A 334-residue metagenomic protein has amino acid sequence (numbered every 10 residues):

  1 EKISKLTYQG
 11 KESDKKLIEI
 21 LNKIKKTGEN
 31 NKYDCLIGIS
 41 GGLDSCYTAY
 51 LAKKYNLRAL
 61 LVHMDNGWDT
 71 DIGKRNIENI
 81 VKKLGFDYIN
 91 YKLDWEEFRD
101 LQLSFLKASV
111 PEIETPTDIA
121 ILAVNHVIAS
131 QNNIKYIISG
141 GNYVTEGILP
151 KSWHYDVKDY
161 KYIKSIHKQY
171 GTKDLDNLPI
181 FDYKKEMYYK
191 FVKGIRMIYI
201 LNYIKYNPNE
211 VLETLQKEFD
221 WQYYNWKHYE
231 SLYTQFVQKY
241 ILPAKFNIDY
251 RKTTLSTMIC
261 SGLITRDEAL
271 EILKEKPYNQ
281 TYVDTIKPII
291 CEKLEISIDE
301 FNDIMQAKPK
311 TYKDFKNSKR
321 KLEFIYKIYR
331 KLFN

Functional and structural regions predicted by a protein language model:
E1-C35, L51-N334: Nucleotide-activated chemistry modules centered on ATP-dependent adenylation/adenylyltransferase
C35-D44: Short, glycine-rich nucleotide/cofactor-binding loops
Y47-T48: Hydrophobic positions on the alpha1 helix immediately C-terminal to the Walker A/P-loop
